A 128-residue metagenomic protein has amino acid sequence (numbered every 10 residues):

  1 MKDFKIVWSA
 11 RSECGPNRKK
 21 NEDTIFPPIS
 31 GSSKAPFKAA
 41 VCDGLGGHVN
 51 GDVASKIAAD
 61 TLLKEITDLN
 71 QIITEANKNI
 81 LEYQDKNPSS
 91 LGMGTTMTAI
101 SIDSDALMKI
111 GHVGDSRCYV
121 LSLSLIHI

Functional and structural regions predicted by a protein language model:
M1-I126: PP2C/PPM-type serine/threonine phosphatase catalytic domain
